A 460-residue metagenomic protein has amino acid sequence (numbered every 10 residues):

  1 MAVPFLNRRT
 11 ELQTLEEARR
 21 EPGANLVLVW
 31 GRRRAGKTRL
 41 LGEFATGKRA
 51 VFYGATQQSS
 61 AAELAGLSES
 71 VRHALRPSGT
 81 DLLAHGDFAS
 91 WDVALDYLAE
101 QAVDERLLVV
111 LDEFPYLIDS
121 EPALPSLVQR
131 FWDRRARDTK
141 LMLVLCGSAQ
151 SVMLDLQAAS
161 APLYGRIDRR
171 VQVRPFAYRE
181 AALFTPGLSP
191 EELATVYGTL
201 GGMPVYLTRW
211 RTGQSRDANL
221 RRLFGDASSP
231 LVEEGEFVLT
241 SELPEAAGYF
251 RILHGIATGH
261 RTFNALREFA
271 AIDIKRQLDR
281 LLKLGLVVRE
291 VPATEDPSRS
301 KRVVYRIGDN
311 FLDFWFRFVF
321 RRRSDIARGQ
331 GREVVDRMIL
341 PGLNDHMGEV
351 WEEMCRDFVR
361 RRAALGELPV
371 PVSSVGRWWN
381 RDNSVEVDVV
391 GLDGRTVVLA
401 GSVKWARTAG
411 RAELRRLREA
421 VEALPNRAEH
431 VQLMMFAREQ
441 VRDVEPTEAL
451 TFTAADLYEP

Functional and structural regions predicted by a protein language model:
M1-R332, D336: Phosphate-binding site recognition
K301-P460: A cross-kingdom feature that marks ATP-driven nucleic-acid transaction machinery
